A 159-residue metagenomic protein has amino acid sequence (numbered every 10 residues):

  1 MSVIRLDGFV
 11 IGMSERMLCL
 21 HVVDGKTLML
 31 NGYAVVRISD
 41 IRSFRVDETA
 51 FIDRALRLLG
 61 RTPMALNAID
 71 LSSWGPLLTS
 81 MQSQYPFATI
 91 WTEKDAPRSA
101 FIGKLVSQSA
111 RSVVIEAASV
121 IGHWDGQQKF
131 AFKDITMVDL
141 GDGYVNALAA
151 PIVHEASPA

Functional and structural regions predicted by a protein language model:
M1-L6, C19, V23-R98, S119-A159: Short glycine-rich, low-complexity segments
R5-G12, A100-S107: Short beta-strand-centered aromatic/proline hotspots
S14-E15, S109-A110, F132: Residue-level signal for tight coil/turn positions that link beta-strands
R16-H21, R111-I115: Short aromatic-glycine-enriched beta-strand elements
L105-D125: Charge-rich, low-complexity terminal tails
